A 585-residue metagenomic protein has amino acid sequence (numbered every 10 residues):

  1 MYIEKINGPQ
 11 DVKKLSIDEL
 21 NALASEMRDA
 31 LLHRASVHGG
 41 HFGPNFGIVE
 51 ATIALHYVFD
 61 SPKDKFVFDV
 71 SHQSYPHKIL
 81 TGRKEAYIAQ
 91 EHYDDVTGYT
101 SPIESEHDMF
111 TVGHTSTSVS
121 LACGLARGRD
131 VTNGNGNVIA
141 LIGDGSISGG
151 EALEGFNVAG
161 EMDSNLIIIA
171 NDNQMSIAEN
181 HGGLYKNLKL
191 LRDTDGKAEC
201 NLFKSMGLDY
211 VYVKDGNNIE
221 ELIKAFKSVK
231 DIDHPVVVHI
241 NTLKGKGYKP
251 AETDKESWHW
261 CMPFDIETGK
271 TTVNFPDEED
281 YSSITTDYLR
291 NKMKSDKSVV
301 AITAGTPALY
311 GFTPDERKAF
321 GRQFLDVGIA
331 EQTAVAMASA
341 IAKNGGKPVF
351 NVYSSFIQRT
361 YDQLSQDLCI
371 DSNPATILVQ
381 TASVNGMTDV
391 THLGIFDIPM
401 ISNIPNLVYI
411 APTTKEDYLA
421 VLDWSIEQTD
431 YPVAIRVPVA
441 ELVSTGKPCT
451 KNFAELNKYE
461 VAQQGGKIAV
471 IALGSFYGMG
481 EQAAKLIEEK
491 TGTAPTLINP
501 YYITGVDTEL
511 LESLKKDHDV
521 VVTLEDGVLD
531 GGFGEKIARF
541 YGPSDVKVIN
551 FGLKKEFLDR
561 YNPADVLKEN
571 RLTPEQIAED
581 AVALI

Functional and structural regions predicted by a protein language model:
M1-I79, K204, D215-I219: N-terminal amphipathic, basic-rich helices that act as targeting or association modules
D29-S36, T97-T111, N133-I139, T313-V327 (+4 more regions): Glycine/charged-rich beta-loop-alpha catalytic/anionic-binding loops adjacent to active sites
H41-M162, V299, A304, T313-P314: Cofactor-binding active-site loop characterized by glycine-rich and histidine/acidic residues
V58, D108-D265, K270-E278, S282-D287 (+1 more regions): Glycine-rich ThDP/TPP pyrophosphate-binding loop and its adjacent helix/strand module within ThDP-dependent enzymes
D64, Y248-Q358, Q363-N373, I471-G474: Non-catalytic terminal/interface segments that mediate subunit docking, oligomerization, and allosteric communication
V70-Y75, I142-G149, A170-S176, G216-N217 (+10 more regions): Acidic, glycine-rich active-site loops and adjacent beta-strand->loop/helix elements that engage anionic groups
A86-V96, E161-M175, C369-T381: A glycine-rich helix N-cap at a beta->alpha junction
G269-F275, G386-T388, V408, V528 (+1 more regions): Peripheral docking tails and interdomain loops at the edges of cofactor- or intermediate-handling domains
